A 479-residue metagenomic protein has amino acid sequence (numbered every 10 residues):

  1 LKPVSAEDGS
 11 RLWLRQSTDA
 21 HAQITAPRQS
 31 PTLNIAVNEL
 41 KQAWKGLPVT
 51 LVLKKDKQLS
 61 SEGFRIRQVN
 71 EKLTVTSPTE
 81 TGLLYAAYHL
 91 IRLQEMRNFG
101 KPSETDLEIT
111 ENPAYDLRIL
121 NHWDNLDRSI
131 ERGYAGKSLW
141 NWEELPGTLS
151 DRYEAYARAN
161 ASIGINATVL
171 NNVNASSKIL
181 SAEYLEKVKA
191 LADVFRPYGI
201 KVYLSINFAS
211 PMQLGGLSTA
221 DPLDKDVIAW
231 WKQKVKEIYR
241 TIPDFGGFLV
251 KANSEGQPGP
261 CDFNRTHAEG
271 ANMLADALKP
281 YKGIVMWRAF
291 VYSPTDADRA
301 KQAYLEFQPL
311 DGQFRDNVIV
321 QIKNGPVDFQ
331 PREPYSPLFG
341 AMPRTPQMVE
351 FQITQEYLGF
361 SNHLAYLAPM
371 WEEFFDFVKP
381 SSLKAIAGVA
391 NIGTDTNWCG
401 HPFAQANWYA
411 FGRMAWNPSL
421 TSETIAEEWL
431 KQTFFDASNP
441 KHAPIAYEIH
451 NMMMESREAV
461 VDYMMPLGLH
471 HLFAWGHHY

Functional and structural regions predicted by a protein language model:
L1-N70, P78-T81, T105: Acidic, contiguous N-terminal accessory segments
A20-P27, A135-E143, N171-S177, G216-A220 (+3 more regions): Glycine- and acidic
Q23-T32, T74-S77, W142-P146, P260-F263 (+1 more regions): Second-shell loop/turn segments in exported
T25-S30, L53-K57, T76-P78, D124 (+3 more regions): Structural motif
A36-E39, S60-G63, Q68-K236, R240-L249 (+1 more regions): Feature activates predominantly on carbohydrate-active enzymes
L120, N125-D127, V173-A175, N207-P211 (+4 more regions): Active-site beta-loop-alpha junctions enriched in small/polar residues
S176-S177, M212-P222, K251-D262, F290 (+1 more regions): Active-site-proximal beta-alpha loop/turn segments in soluble metabolic enzymes
R240, P258, R265-Y479: Substrate-binding groove of N-acetylhexosamine-processing glycoside hydrolases
